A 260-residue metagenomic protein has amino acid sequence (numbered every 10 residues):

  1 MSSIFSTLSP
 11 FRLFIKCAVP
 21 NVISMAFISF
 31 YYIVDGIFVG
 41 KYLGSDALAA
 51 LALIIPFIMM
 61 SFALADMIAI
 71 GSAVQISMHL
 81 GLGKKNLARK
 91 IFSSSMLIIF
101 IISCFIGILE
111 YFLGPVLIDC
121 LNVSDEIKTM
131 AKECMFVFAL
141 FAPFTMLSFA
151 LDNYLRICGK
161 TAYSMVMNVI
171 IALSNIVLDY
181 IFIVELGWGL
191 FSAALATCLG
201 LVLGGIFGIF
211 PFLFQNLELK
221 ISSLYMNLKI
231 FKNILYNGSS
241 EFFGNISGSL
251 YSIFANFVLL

Functional and structural regions predicted by a protein language model:
M1-A18, I76-F141, E185-G238: Short alpha-helical transmembrane segments in multi-pass integral membrane proteins
K16-D35, V137, I171, G200-G204 (+2 more regions): Transmembrane helical elements of multi-pass membrane transporters/channels
A26-F30, M60-L64, I68, C104 (+6 more regions): Hydrophobic/aromatic residues within the transmembrane alpha-helices of Major Facilitator Superfamily
F30-A49, I118-D125, I181-G187, S249-L260: Helix-terminus/linker motif at the lipid-water interface of multi-pass membrane proteins
G36, S45-L48, K85, G114 (+2 more regions): Membrane-helix interface/capping residues of multi-pass secondary transporters
V39-M59, E126-E133, L190-F191, N233-N237 (+1 more regions): Interfacial/gating helices of multi-pass transporter permease domains
L48-I108, S148-S164, N256, L260: Small-residue-rich hydrophobic transmembrane alpha-helices
N86, I99, Y154-Y180, F191 (+1 more regions): Alpha-helical transmembrane segments of multi-pass membrane transporters/permeases
